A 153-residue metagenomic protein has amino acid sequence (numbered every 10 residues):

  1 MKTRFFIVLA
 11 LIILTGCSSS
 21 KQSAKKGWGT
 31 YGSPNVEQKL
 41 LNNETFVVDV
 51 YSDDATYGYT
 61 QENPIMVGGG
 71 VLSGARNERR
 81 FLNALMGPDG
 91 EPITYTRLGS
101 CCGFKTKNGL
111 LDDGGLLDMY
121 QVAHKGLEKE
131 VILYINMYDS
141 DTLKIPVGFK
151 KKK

Functional and structural regions predicted by a protein language model:
M1-R4: Positively charged n-region of N-terminal signal peptides that target proteins for export
L14-G16: C-terminal motif of bacterial Sec signal peptides marking the signal peptidase cleavage site
S18-K21: Bacterial signal peptide processing site
K25-F46: Post-signal peptide N-terminal segment of mature Sec-exported envelope proteins
A55-V67: Acidic/histidine-rich, surface-exposed loop or edge segments in extracytoplasmic proteins
P64-C101: Short, non-transmembrane alpha-helical segments in secretory-pathway proteins
G99-G109: A cross-family detector of function-defining hotspots
G109-K153: Short, compact, well-ordered microdomains
